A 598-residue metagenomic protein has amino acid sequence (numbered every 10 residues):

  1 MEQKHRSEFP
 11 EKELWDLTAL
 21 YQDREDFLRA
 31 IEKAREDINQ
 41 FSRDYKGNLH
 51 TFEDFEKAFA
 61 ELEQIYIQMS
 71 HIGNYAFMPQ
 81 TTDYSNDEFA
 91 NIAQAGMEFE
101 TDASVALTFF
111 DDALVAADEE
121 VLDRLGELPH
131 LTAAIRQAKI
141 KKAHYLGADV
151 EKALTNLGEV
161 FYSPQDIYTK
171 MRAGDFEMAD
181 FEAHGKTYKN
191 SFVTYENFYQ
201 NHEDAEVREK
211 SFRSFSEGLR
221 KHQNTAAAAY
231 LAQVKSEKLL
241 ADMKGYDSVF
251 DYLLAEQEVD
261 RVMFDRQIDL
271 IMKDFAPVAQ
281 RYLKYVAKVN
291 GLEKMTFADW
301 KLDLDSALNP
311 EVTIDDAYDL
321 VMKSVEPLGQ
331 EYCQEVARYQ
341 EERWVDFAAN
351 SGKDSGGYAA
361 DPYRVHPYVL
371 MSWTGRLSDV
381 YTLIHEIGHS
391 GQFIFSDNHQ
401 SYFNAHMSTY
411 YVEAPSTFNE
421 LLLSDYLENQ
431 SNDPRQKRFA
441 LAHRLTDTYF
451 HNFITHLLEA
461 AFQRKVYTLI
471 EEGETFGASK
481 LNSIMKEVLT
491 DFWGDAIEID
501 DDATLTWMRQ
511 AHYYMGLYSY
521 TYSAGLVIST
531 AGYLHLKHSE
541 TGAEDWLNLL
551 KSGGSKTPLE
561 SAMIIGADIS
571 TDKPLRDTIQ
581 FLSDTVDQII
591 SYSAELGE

Functional and structural regions predicted by a protein language model:
M1-S306, Y318, Y592-E598: A well-structured
E8-E11, Q22, F110, L114-V115 (+12 more regions): C-terminal, non-catalytic "cap/extension" segments appended to globular domains
G245, T374-I394, S416, L421 (+2 more regions): Active-site recognition of the HExxH zinc-binding catalytic motif
K288-P327, C333, Q392, F439-L441 (+3 more regions): Long, K/E/R/D-enriched contiguous segments that form extended
A307-V312, V345-V365: Catalytic zinc-binding patch centered on the HExxH motif and its immediate surroundings that defines zinc-dependent
N309-I314, P362-I384: Short pre-active-site segment immediately N-terminal to the catalytic Zn-binding motif
K323-Q334, A360, H389, F393-S401 (+1 more regions): Conserved helix-loop functional segments at active or binding sites
M407-Q436, L445-D447, H451, G525: Post-HExxH zinc-binding segment in Zn-dependent metallohydrolases
